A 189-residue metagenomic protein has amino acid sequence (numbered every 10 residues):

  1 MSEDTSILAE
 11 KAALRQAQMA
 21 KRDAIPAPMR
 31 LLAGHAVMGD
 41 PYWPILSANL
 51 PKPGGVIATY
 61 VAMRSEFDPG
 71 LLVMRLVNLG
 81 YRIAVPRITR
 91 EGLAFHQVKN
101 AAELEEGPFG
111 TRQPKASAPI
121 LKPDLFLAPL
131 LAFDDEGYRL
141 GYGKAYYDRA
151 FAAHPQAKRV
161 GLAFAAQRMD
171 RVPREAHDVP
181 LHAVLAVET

Functional and structural regions predicted by a protein language model:
M1-A9, A13-L14, A20-P28, S117 (+3 more regions): Surface-exposed, charge/polar-rich loops and edge strands
S2-L121: N-terminal active-site beta-alpha-beta segment that forms phosphate/nucleotide-binding and substrate-recognition loops
P53, R139-L140: Short linear sequence motifs
V61, L130, E188: Glycine-rich, N-terminal phosphate-binding loop of Rossmann-like dinucleotide-binding domains
M63-S65, L131-D135: Short glycine-rich anion-binding loops that position phosphate/pyrophosphate groups of nucleotides and phosphorylated
G70-M74, Y147-A152: Short amphipathic alpha-helical segments and helix-helix/interface helices
G143: Short polar/charged helix/loop
